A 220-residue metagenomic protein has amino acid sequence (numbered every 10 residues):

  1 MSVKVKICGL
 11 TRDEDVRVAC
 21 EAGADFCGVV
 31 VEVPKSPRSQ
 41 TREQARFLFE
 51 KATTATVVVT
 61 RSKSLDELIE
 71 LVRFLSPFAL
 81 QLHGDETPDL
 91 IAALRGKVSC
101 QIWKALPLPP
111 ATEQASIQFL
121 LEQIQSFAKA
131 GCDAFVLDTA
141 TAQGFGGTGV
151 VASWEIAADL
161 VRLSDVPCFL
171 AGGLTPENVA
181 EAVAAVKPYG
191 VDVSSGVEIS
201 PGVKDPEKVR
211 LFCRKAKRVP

Functional and structural regions predicted by a protein language model:
M1-G190, S195-P220: Conserved N-terminal beta1-alpha1 strand-loop-helix module at the mouth
